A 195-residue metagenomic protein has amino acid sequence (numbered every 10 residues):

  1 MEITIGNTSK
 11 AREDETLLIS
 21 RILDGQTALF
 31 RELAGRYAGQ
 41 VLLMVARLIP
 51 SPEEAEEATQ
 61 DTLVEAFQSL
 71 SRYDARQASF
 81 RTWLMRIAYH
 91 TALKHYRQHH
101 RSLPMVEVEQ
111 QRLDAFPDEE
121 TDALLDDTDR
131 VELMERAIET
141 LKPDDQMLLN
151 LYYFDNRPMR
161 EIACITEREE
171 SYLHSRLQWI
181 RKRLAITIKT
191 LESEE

Functional and structural regions predicted by a protein language model:
M1-S20: Extreme N-terminal regulatory/targeting segments of RNA polymerase sigma factors
I3-N7, L23-E32, L42-D61, E170 (+1 more regions): Short, charged helix-capping/linker segments at alpha-helix termini
A11-E15, S102-D127: Internal acidic/polar
L23-D24, P50, D61-Q77, Q98-H100: Sigma70-family region 2
A34-P52, S69, M85, I138 (+2 more regions): Amphipathic, Lys/Arg- and hydrophobic-enriched alpha-helical face
L43, E57-V64, A78-H90: Structural recognition of an alpha-helix C-terminal capping motif at a helix-to-coil junction
R72, R86-V106, D127: Arg/Lys-rich amphipathic alpha helix in sigma70-family domain 2
L93, L133, A137, D145 (+2 more regions): DNA-recognition helix of helix-turn-helix
